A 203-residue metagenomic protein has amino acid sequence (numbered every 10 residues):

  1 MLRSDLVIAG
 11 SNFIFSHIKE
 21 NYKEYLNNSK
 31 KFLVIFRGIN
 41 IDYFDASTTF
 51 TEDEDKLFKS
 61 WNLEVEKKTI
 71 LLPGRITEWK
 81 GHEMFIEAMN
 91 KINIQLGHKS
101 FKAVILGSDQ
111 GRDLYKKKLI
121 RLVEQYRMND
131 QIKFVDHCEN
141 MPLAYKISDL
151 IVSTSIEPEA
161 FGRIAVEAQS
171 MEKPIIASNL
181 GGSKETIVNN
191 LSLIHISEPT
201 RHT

Functional and structural regions predicted by a protein language model:
S4-V34, I39-F44: A short, active-site helix/loop in glycosyltransferases that binds the activated sugar's phosphate group
K23, D45-N62, L119-I120: A short helix/loop element that forms part of the nucleotide-sugar donor recognition site in Leloir-type
I39, P73, K102-K117: Glycosyltransferase donor-sugar binding loop
K68-L72, T77-I94, K117: A conserved mid-protein helix/loop that constitutes part of the nucleotide-sugar donor-binding site
G111-K116, M128-C138, A144: Active-site donor-binding acidic/aromatic loop of nucleotide-activated sugar and phosphosugar transferases involved
M128, I194-T203: Single conserved hydrophobic/aromatic residue that forms the stacking wall/gate of nucleotide- or nucleobase-binding
K146-A160, K173-P174: Acidic donor-binding loop of glycosyltransferase active sites
P174-A177, I187: Short hydrophobic beta-strand element within catalytic cores of glycosyltransferases and related nucleotide-activated
